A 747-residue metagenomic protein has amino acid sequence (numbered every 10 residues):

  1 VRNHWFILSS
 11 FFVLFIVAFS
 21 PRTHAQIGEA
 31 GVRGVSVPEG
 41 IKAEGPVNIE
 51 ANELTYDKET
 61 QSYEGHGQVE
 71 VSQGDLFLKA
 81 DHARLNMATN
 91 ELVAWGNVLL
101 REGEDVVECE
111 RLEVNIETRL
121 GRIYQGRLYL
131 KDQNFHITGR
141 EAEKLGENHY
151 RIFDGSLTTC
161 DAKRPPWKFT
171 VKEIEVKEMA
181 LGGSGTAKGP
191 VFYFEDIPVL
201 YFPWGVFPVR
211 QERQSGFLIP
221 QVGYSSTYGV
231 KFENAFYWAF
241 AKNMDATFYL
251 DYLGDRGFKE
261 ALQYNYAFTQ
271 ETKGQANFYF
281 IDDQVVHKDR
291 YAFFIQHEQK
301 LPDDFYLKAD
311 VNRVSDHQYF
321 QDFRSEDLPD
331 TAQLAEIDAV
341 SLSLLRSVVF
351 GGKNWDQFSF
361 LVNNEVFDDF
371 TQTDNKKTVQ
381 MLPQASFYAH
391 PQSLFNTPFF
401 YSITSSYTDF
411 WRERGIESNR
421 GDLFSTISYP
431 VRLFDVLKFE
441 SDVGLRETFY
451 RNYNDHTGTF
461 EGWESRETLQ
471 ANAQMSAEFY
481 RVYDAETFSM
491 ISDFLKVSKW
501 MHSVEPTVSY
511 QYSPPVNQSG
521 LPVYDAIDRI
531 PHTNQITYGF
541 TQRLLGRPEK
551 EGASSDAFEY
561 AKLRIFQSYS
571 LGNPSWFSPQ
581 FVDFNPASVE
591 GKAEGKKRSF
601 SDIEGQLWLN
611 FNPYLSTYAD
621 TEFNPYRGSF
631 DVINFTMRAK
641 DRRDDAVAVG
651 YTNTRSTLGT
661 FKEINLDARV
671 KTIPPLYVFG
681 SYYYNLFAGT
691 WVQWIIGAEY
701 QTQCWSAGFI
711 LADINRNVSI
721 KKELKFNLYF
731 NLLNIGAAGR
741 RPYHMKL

Functional and structural regions predicted by a protein language model:
V1-W5: Positively charged n-region of N-terminal signal peptides that target proteins for export
I7-A18: Bacterial N-terminal signal peptides
F19-A25: Sec/Tat signal peptide C-region and signal peptidase I cleavage site
Q26-G146, N234, W238-F240, Y266-F268 (+1 more regions): Post-signal-peptide, soluble extracytosolic/periplasmic N-terminal scaffold domains of envelope/secretory systems
D81, K172-E173: Conserved beta-strand and immediately adjacent loop positions that scaffold enzyme active sites
D105, R111-G121, L128-T158, A162-T170 (+1 more regions): Outer-membrane beta-barrel proteins and related beta-barrel translocases across Gram-negative bacteria
